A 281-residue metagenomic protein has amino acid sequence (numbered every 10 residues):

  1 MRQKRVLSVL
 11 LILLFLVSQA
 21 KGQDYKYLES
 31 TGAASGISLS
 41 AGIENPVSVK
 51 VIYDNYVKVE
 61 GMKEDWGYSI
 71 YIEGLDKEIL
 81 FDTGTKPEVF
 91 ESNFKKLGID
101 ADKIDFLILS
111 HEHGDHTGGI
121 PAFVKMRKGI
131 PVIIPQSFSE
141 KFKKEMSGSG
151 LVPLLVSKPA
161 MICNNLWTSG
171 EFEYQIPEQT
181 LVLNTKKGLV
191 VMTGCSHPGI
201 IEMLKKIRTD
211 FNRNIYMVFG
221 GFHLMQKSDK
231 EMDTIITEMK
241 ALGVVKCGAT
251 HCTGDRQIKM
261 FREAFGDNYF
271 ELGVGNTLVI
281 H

Functional and structural regions predicted by a protein language model:
M1-L7: Bacterial N-terminal signal peptides that target proteins for export
Q19-L75, K158-E171: Zn-dependent metallo-beta-lactamase
V49-K96, E178-T193: Conserved beta-strand hairpin/beta-sheet module of binuclear metal-dependent hydrolase folds, prominently
L80-T83, I104-E112, I133-Q136, V191-C195 (+2 more regions): Active-site neighborhood of phospho(di)ester-bond hydrolases with catalytic His/Asp-centered motifs
E88-I133, T209-V218, T237-K240: Active-site metal-binding motif and surrounding structural segment of the metallo-beta-lactamase
G119, L189, C195-N276: Cap/insert and terminal regions of metallo-dependent hydrolase folds
I134-Q179, T185-K186, K240, F270-H281: Metallo-beta-lactamase
